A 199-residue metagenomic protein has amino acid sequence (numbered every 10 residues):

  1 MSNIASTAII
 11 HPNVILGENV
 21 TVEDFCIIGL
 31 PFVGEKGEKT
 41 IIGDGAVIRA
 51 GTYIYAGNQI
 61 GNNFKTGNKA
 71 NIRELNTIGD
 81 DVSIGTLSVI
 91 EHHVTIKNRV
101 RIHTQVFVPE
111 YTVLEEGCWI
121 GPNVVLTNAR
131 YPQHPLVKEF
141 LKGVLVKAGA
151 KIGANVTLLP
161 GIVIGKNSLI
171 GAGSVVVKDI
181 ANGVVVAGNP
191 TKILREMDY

Functional and structural regions predicted by a protein language model:
S2-A187, K192-I193: Structural signal for interior beta-strand "rungs" in well-ordered beta-sheet cores of soluble enzyme domains
L194-Y199: C-terminal tail/cap regions
